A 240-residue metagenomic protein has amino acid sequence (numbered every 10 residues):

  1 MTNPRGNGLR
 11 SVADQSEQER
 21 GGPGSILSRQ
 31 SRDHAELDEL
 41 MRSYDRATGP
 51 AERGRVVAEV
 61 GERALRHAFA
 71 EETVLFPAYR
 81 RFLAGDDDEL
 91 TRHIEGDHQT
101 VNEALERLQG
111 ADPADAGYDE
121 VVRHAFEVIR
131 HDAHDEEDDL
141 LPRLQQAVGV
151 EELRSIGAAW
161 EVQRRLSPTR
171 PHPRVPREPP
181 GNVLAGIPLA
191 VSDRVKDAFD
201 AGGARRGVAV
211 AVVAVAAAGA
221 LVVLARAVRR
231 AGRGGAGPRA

Functional and structural regions predicted by a protein language model:
M1-A240: Small-residue-biased structural context
